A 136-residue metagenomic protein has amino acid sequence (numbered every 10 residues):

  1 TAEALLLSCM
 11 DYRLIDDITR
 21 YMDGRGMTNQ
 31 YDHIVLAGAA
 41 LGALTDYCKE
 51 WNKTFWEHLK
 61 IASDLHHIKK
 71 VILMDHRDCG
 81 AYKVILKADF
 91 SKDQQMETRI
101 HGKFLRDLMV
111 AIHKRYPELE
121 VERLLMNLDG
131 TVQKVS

Functional and structural regions predicted by a protein language model:
T1-I18, A37-K53, I61-K70, G80-S136: Divalent-metal-activated hydrolytic enzyme cores
T19-G26: Short Gly/aromatic-enriched secondary-structure transition segments
M27-Q30, E118-E120: A generic structural signal for alpha->beta connector loops
N29-A39: A short beta-strand-loop structural module common to alpha/beta enzyme folds
H76-D78: Short, ordered loop/turn segments at secondary-structure junctions
